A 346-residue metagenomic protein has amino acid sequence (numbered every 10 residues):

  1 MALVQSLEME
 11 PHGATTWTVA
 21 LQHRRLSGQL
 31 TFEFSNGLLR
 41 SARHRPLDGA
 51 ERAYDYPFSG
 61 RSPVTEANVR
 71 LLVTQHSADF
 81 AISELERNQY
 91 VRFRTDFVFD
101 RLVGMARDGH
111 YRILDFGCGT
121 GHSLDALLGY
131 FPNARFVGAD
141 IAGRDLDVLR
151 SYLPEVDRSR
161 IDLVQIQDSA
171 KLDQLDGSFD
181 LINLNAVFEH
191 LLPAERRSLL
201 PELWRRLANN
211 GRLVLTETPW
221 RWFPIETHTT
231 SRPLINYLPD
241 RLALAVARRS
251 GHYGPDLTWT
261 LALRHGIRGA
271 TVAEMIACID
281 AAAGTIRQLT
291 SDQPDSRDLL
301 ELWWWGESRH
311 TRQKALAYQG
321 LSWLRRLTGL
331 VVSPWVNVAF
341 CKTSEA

Functional and structural regions predicted by a protein language model:
R70-D96: Class I SAM-dependent methyltransferase Rossmann-like catalytic core, especially the SAM/SAH-binding loop
Y90-G109, A126: Conserved alpha-helix/loop element of class I SAM-dependent methyltransferases that forms part of the SAM/SAH-binding
G119: Conserved glycine-rich SAM-binding loop
H122-A170: Class I SAM-dependent methyltransferase SAM/SAH-binding core
N183: A conserved beta-strand element that flanks and buttresses the S-adenosyl-L-methionine
R197-N209: A short glycine-rich, Lys/Arg-flanked "PGG" loop and its adjoining helix->strand segment in the class I
V214-R241: Conserved class I S-adenosyl-L-methionine
L261-A346: A C-terminal cap/extension of S-adenosyl-L-methionine-dependent methyltransferases that defines the acceptor-substrate
